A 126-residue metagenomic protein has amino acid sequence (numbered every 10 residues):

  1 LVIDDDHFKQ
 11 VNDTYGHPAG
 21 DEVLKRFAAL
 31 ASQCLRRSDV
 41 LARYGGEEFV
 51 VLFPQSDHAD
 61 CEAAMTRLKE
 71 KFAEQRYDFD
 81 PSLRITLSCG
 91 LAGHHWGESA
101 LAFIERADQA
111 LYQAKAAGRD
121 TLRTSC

Functional and structural regions predicted by a protein language model:
L1, A42, G90-A92, R123: Conserved beta-strand cores of small sensory beta-sandwich domains that regulate signal transduction, primarily PAS/PAC
V2, D6-Q55, A59, A63 (+1 more regions): Cytosolic catalytic cores of cyclic-nucleotide second-messenger enzymes
Q10-D13, Q33, E70, Y77 (+2 more regions): Regular, well-ordered alpha-helical segments
A29, G46, E74, E105 (+1 more regions): Phosphate-coordinating loops and pocket residues in cytosolic domains that bind phosphorylated ligands
S38, G46, S82-T86, R119: A structure-centric signal for secondary-structure junctions around beta-strands
R43, F72-L87: Catalytic core regions of nucleotide second-messenger enzymes
V51, I85-L87, L91, T124: HATPase_c (GHKL) ATP-binding subdomain of two-component histidine kinases
H58, E62-T66, H94-C126: Catalytic-core segments of nucleotide cyclases and related cyclic-nucleotide turnover enzymes
